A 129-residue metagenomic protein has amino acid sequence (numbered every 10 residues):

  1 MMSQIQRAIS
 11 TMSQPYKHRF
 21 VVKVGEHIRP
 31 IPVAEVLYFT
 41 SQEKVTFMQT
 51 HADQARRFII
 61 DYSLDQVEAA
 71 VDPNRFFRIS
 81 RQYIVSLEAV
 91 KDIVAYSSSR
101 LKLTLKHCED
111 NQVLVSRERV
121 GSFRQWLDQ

Functional and structural regions predicted by a protein language model:
M1-Q112: Conserved binding/recognition cores within well-folded domains
S122-Q129: C-terminal output/interaction extensions
